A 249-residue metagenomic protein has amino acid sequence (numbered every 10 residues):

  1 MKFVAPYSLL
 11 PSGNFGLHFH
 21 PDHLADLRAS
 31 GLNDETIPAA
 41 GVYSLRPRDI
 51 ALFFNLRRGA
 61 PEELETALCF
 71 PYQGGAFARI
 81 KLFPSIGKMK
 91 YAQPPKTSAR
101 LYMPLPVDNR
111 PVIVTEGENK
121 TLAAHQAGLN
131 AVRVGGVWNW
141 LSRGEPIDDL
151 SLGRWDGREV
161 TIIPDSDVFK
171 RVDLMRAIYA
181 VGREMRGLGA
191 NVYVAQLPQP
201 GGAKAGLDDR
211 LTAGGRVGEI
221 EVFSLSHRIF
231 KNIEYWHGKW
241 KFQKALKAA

Functional and structural regions predicted by a protein language model:
M1-P6, L17, L24-L27, R183 (+2 more regions): N-terminal nucleic-acid engagement/recognition segments and initiation subdomains in replication, restriction
S8, A51-E159: Phosphate-handling DNA/RNA-contact segment within nucleic-acid enzymes
N14-F15, F19-E63: Electropositive nucleic-acid engagement tracts
V112-V114, W155-D173, A195-Q196: Acidic beta-strand-to-loop metal/phosphate-binding motif
N119, W138-W140, P164-I178, Q199-G201: Acidic, metal-coordinating catalytic cores used for nucleic-acid/nucleotide bond scission and strand-transfer chemistry
N130-V132, Y179-V194: Structural alpha-beta junctions
V192-G202: Acidic carboxylate-rich catalytic motifs and surrounding loops in phosphoryl-/glycosyl-chemistry enzymes
G201, A205, D209-W240: Metal-dependent DNA phosphodiester-chemistry modules and their immediately adjacent helices/loops in DNA-processing
